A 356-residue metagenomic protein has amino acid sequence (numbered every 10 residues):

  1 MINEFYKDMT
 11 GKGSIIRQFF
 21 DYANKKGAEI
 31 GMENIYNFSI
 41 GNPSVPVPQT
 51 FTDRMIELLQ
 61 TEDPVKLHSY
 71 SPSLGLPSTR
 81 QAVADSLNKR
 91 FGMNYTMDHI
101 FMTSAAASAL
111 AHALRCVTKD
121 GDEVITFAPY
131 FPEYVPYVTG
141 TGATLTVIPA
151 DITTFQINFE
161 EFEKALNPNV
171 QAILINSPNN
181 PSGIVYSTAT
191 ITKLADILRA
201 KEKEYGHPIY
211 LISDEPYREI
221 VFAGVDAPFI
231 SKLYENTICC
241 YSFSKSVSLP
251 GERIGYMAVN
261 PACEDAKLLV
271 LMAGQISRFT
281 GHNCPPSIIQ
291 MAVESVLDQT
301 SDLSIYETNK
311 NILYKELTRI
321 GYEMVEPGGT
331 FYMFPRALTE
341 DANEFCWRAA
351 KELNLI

Functional and structural regions predicted by a protein language model:
M1-F19, G27-Q60, L74, S78-Q81 (+1 more regions): PLP-dependent class I/II
N24: Charged, glycine-enriched surface loops/patches that mediate electrostatic binding to polyanionic ligands
K66-L67: Pre-Walker A segment
